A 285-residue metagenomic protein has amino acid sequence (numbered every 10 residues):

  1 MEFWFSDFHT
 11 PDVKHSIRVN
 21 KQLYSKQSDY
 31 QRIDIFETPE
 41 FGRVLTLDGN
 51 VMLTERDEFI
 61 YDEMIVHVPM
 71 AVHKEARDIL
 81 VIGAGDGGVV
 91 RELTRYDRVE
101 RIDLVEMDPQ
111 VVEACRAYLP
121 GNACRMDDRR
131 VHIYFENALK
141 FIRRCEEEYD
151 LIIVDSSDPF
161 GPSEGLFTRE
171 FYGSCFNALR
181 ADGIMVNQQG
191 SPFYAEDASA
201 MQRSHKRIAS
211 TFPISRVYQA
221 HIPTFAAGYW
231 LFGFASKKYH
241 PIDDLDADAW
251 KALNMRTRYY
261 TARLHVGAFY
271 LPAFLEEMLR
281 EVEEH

Functional and structural regions predicted by a protein language model:
M1-D34, A227-H285: SAM/dcSAM-binding transferase cores
M1-M52, D57-E63, H67-M70, K74: N-terminal accessory segments
E2-W4, S28, L53-D182, Y194-M201 (+1 more regions): The AdoMet/dcAdoMet-binding core of the Class I SAM-like
N50, Q189-G190: Glycine- and acidic
Y172-G173, A198-Q219, G233: Conserved Class I S-adenosyl-L-methionine
D182-Q189: Conserved beta-strand signature within the Rossmann-like core of class I S-adenosyl-L-methionine
N187, I214-Q219, I242-L245: Acidic/polar loop patches that form or flank catalytic/metal-binding clefts of enzymes that bind anionic ligands
A220-T224: Short proline/glycine-enriched turn/loop segments at secondary-structure junctions
